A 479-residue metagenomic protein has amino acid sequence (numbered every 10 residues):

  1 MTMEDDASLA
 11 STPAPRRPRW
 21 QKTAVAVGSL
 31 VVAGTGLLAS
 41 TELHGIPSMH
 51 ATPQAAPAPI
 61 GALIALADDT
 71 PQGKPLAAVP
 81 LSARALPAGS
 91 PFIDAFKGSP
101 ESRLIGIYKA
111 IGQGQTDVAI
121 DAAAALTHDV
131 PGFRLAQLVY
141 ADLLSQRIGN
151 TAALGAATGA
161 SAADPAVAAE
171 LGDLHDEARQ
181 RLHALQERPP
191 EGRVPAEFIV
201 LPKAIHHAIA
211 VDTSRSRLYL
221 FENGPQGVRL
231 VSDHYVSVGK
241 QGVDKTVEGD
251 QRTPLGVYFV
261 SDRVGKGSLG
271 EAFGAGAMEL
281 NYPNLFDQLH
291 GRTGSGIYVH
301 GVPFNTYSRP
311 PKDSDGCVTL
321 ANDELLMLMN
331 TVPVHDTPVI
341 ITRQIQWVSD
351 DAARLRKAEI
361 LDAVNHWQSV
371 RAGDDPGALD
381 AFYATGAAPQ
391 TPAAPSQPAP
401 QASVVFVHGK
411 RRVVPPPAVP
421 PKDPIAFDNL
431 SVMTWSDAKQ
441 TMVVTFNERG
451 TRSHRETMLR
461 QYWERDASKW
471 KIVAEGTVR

Functional and structural regions predicted by a protein language model:
G73-D94, V118-D121, Q346-V348: Repeat-mediated protein-protein interaction surfaces in helical alpha-solenoids
L143, D262-N365, A372: Exported/periplasmic cell-wall-interacting domains
L144-V194: Alpha-helical linker/edge segments of TPR/alpha-solenoid repeat scaffolds and analogous pre-/post-domain helices
Q186-I297, V302-S308, H454-Q461, V478-R479: Gly/Pro-biased beta-strand-loop elements
A204, V405-R460: Surface-exposed, charged secondary-structure patches
D374-A393, Q397: Short, well-ordered alpha-helical segments enriched in acidic and aromatic residues
